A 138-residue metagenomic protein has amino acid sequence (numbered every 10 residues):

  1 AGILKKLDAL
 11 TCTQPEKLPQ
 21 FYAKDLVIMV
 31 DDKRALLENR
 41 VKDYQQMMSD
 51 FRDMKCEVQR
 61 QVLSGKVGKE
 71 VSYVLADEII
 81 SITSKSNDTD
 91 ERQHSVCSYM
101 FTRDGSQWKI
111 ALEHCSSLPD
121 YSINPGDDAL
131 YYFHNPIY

Functional and structural regions predicted by a protein language model:
G2, A9, P15-G68, D77: A solvent-exposed, acidic/Ser-Thr-rich amphipathic alpha-helical stretch
Y22, E78-I80, H114-S117: Short beta-strand segments enriched in hydrophobic/aromatic residues within well-folded beta-rich domains
Y44-Q45, I82-S84, L118-S122: A short local loop/turn or secondary-structure capping micro-motif enriched for an aromatic residue
D50-D53, S81-E91: Short, cysteine-centered beta-strand-loop-beta hairpins and adjacent loop/turn segments enriched in charged/polar
E57-R60, L75, E91-S98: Short, surface-exposed coil-to-beta transition loops
S64-Y73, D88, F101-K109: A short, structured loop/turn motif at beta-sheet edges
K69-I82, S95: A short hydrophobic beta-strand element
R103-D104, I110-Y138: Low-complexity, intrinsically disordered terminal/linker segments enriched in charged and Gly/Pro repeats
